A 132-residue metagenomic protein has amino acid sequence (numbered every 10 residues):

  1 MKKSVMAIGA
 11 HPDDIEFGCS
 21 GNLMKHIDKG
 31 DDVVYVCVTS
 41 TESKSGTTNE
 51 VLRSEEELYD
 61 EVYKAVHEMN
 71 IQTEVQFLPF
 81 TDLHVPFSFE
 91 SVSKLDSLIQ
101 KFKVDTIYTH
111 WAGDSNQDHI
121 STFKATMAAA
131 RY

Functional and structural regions predicted by a protein language model:
M1-F102, R131-Y132: Active-site rim/loop-helix segments in enzyme catalytic domains that contact anionic ligands
D14, D114-S115: Glycine-rich nucleotide phosphate-binding loop and flanking beta-alpha elements of Rossmann-like dinucleotide-binding
S91, L95-G113, H119-F123: Proline-aspartate-enriched helix->loop->beta-strand connector
S121-Y132: Glycosyltransferases and closely related glycan-assembly transferases that use nucleotide-activated donors
